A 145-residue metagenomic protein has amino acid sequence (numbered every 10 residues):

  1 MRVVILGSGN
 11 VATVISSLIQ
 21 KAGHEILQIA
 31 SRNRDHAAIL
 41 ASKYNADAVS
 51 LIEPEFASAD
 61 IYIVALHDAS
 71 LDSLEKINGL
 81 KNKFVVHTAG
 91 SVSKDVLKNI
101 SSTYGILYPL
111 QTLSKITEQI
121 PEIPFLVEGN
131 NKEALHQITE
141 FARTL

Functional and structural regions predicted by a protein language model:
M1, H24-Q28, S58-Y62, K81-V85 (+1 more regions): Short active-site oxyanion
M1-A48: NAD(P)+-binding Rossmann beta1-loop-alpha1 motif at the extreme N-terminus of oxidoreductases
S8, S31-R32, T88-G90, E128-N130: Cofactor-binding loop segments of dinucleotide-utilizing enzymes, especially the Rossmann-like FAD- and NAD(P)+-binding
T13, D72, K132-L135: Loop/helix-junction capping segments adjacent to catalytic residues or to phosphate/diphosphate-binding pockets
Q20, G79-L80, A142-T144: Short, solvent-exposed amphipathic alpha-helical segments in soluble enzyme and RNA/protein-processing domains
R34, Y44-E118, I138: Rossmann-like NAD(P)(H) cofactor-binding subdomain of soluble oxidoreductases
H36-K43, Q119-L145: Internal alpha-helical scaffold of NAD(P)-dependent oxidoreductase catalytic cores
